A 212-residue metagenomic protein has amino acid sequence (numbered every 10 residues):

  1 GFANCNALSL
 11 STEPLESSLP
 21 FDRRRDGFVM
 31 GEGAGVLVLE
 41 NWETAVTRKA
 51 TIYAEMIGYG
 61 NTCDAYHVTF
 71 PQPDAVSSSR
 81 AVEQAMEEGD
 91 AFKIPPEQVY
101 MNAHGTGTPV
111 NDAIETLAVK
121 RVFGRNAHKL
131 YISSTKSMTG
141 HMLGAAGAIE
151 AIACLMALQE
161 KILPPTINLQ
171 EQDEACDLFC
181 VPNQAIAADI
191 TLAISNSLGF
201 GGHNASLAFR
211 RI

Functional and structural regions predicted by a protein language model:
G1, E97-N111: Conserved beta-ketoacyl condensing-enzyme motif
G1-T12, P73-S77, I114-N126, R210-I212: A glycine- and small-aliphatic-rich helix-loop capping segment at beta-alpha/alpha-beta transitions that lines
G1-T44, A146-I212: Conserved beta-strand-centric core segments of catalytic alpha/beta enzyme folds
N6, A34, E43-T44, G58-D64 (+3 more regions): Glycine-rich beta-alpha junction loops
E13-F92, V99-Y100: Condensing-enzyme catalytic core mediating Claisen C-C bond formation in acyl metabolism
T51-Y59, P95-A103, L130-K136, P164-Q172: Beta-strand segments within the central parallel beta-sheet cores of soluble alpha/beta enzyme folds
Y66-S78, T106-F123, M142-I149, F179-P182: Short glycine/threonine-rich loop-to-helix capping motif typified by GTGT followed within a few residues by an Asp-Pro
A81-F92, A118, V122, C154 (+1 more regions): Stable alpha-helical structural segments in soluble proteins, enriched in small hydrophobic residues
